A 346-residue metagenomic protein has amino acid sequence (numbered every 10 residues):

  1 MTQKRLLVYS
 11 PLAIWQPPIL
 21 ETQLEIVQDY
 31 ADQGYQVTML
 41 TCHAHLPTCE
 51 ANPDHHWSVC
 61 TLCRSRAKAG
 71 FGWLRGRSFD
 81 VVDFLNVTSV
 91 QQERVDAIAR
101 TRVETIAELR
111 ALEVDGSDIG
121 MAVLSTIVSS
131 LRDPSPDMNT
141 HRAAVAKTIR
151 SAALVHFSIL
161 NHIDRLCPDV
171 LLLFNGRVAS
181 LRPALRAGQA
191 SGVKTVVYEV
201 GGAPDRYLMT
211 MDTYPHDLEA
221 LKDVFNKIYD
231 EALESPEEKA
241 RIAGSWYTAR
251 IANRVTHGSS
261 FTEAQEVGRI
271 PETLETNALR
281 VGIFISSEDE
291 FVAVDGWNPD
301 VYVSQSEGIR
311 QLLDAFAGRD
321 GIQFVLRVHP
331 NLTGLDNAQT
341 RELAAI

Functional and structural regions predicted by a protein language model:
M1-R5, Q33-A153, V200-F261: Conserved N-terminal ligand/cofactor-binding loop architecture of enzyme catalytic domains
R5, D169-V170, R280, Q323: Structural motif
P11-T22, L173, V292-W297: A short, glycine/small-residue-rich beta-strand->loop->alpha-helix junction that serves as a flexible
I14-P17, H45-T48, V178-R182, A203-R206 (+2 more regions): Flexible loop/turn segments at secondary-structure boundaries
P17-M39, L185, Y302-A317: Histidine-anchored nucleotide/phosphate-binding helix
R150-R165, E275-T276, A338-I346: Donor nucleotide-activated moiety binding/catalytic core segment of transferases that use nucleotide-activated donors
V155-T210: Conserved nucleotide-sugar donor-interacting segment of glycosyltransferase catalytic cores, predominantly GT-B
T248-I346: Conserved catalytic-core segment of nucleotide-activated headgroup transferases in glycan assembly
